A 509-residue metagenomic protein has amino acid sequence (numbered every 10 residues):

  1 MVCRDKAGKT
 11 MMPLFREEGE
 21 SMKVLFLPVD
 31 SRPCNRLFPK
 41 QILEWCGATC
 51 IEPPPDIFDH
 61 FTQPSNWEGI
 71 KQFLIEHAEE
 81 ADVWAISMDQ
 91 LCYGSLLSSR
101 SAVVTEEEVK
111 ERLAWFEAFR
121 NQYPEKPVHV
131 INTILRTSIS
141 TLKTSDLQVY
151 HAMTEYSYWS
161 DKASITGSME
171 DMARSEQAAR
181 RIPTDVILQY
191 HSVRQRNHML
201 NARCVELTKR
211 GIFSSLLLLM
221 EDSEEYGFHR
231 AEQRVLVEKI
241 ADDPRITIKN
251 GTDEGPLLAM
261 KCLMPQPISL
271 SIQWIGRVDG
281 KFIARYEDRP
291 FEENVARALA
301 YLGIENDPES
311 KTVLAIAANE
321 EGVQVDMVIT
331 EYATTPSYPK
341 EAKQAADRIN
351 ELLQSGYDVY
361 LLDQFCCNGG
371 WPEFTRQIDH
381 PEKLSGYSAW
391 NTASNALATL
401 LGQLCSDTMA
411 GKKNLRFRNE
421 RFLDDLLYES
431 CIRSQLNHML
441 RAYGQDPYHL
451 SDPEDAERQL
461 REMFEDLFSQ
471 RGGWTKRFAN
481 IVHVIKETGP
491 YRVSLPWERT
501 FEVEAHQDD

Functional and structural regions predicted by a protein language model:
M1: A small-molecule sensor/coupling module
R4-S21: Short, Lys/Arg-enriched N-terminal segments with co-localized hydrophobic residues within the first ~10-30 amino acids
G19-D509: An N-terminal assembly and electron-transfer interface module characteristic of large anaerobic redox and radical
